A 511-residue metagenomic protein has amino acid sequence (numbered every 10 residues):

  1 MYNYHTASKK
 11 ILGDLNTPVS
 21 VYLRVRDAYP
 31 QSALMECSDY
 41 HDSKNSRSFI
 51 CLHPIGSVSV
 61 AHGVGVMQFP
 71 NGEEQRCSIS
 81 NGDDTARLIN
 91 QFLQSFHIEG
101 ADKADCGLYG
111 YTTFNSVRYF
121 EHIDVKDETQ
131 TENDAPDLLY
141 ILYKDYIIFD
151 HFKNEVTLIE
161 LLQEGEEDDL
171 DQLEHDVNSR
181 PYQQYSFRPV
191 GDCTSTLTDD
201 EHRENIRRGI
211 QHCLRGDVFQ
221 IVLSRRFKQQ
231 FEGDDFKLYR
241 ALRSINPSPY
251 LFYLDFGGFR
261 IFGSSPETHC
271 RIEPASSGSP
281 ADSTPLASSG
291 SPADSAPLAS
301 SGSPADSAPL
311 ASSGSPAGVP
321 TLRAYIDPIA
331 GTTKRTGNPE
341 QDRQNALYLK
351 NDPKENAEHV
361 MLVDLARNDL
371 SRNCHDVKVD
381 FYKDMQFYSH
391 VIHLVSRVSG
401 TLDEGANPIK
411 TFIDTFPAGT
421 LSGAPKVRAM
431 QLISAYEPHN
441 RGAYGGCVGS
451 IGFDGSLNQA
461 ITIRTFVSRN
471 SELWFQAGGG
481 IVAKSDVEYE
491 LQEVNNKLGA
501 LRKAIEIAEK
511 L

Functional and structural regions predicted by a protein language model:
M1-D282, G290, D294, G302-D306 (+1 more regions): Extended alpha-helical targeting/anchoring segments, especially N-terminal organellar/secretory targeting helices
A287, A299: Conserved thiamine diphosphate
